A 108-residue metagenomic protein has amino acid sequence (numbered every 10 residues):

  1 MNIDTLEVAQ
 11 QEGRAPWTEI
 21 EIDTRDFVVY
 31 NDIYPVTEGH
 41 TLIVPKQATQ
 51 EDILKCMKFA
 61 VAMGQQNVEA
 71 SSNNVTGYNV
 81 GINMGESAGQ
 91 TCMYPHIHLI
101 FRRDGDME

Functional and structural regions predicted by a protein language model:
M1-E108: HIT superfamily nucleotide-processing domains
